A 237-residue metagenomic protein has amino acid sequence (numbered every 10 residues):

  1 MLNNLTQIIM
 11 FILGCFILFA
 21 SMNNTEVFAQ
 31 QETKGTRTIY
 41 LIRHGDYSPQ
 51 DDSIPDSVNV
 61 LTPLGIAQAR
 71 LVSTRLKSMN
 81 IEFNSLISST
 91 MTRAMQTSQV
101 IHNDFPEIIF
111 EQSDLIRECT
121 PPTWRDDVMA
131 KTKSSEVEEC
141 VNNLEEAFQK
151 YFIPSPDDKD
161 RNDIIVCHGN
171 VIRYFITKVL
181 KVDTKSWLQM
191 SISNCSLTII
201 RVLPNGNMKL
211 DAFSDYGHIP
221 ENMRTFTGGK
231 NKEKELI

Functional and structural regions predicted by a protein language model:
L2-L5, G14, F19-R37, E118-A130 (+2 more regions): Acidic, low-complexity terminal tails and accessory targeting/binding regions of phosphate-metabolizing enzymes
F28-S113, T132-E146, I237: Active-site-proximal alpha-helix that buttresses catalytic centers in soluble enzyme cores
I39, K159-N170: Generic beta-sheet signal
G45, G169, Y216: Active-site metal-binding loops of divalent metal-dependent hydrolases
M79-I81, I153-R161: Glycine-rich phosphate-binding loop signature in dinucleotide/nucleotide-binding domains
V100, Y174, K178: Active-site signature of alpha/beta-hydrolase-fold catalytic machinery across serine- and Asp/Cys-nucleophile hydrolases
G169-R173, K209: GST superfamily/GST-like fold recognition
